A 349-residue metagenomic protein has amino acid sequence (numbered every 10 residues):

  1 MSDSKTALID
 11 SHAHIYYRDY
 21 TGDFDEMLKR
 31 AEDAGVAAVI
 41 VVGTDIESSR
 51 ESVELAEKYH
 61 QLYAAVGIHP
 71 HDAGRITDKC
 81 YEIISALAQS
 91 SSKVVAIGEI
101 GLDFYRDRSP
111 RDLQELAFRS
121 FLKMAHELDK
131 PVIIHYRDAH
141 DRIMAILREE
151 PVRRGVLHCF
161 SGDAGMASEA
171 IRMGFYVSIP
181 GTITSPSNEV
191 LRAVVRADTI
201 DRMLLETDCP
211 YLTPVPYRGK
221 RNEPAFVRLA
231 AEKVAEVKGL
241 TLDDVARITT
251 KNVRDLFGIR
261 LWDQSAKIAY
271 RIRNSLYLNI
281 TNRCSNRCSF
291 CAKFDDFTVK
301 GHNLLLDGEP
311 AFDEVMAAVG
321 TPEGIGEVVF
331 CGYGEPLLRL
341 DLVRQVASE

Functional and structural regions predicted by a protein language model:
M1-F257, S275-L278, C284, F290-F297 (+1 more regions): Mid-domain alpha/beta scaffold segments of enzyme catalytic cores
L261-W262: Long, contiguous interaction/recruitment modules in multidomain scaffold/adaptor proteins
S265-I268, K293-E349: Conserved Radical SAM active-site core
K267-Y277: Ferredoxin-like iron-sulfur electron-transfer modules
